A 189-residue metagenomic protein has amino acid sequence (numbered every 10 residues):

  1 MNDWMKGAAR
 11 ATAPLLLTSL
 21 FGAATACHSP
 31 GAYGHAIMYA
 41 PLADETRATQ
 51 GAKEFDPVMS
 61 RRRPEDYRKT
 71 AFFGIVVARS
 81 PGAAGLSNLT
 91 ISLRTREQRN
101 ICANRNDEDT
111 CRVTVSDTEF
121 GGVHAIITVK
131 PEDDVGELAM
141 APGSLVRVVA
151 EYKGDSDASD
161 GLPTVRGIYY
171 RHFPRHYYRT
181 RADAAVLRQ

Functional and structural regions predicted by a protein language model:
M1-N2, F55: Intrinsic-disorder/low-complexity regions
N2-L16: Bacterial N-terminal signal peptides that target proteins for export
G22-A26: C-terminal motif of bacterial Sec signal peptides marking the signal peptidase cleavage site
C27-Q189: OB-fold and OB-like single-stranded nucleic-acid-recognition modules and their adjacent interaction interfaces
